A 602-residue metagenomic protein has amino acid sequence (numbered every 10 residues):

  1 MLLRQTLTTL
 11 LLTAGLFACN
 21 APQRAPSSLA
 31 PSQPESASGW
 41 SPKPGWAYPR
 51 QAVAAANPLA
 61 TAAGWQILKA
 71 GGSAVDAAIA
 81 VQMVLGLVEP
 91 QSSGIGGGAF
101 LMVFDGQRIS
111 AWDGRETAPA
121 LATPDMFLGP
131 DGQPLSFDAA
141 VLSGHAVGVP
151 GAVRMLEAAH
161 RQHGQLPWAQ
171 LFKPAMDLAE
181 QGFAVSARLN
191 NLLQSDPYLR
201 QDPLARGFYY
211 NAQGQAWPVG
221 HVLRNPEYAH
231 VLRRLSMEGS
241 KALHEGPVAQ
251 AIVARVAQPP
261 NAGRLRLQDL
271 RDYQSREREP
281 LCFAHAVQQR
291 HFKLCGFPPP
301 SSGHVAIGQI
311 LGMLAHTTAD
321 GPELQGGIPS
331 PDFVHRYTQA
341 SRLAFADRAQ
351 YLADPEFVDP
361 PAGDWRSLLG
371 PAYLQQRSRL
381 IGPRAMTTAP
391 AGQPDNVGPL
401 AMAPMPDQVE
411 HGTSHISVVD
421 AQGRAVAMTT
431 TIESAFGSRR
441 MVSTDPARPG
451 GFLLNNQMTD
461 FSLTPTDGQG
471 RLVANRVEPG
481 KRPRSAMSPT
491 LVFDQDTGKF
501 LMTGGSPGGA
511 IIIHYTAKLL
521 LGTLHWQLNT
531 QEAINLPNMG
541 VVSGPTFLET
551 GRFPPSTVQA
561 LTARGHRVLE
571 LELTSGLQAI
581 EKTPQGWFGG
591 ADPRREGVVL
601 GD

Functional and structural regions predicted by a protein language model:
M1-L7: Bacterial N-terminal signal peptides that target proteins for export
F17-A18: C-terminal motif of bacterial Sec signal peptides marking the signal peptidase cleavage site
R24-A62, Q66, A74-G239, L243-E245 (+3 more regions): Noncatalytic scaffold domains of N-terminal-nucleophile
I67-L68, R154-Q162, E238-E245, Q250 (+2 more regions): Alpha-helical support elements that line or immediately flank enzyme active sites and cofactor-binding pockets
L87-G94, G98-F104, R108-A111, N261-R271 (+4 more regions): Active-site rim segments in enzyme catalytic domains, especially the processed small/beta chain of N-terminal
E277, E410-T413, S485-M487: Short, small/polar residue-rich loop motifs at catalytic or cofactor-binding pockets
A319-T431: Internal maturation/activation junctions in enzymes
T464, G480-R482, T516, H525-L573: Extended C-terminal subregions enriched in glycine
